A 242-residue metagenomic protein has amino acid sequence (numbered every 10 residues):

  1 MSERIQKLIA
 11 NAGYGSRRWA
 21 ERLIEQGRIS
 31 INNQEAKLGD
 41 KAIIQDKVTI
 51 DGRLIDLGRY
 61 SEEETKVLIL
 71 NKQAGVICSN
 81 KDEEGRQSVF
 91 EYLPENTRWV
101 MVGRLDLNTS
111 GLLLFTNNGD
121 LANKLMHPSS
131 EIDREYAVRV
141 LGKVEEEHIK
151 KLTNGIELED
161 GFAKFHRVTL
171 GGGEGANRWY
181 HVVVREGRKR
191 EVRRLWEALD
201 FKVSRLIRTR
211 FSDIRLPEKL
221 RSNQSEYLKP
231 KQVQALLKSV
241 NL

Functional and structural regions predicted by a protein language model:
M1-L242: Basic, flexible Lys/Arg- and Gly-enriched helix-loop patches that mediate nucleic-acid binding at interfaces with rRNA
